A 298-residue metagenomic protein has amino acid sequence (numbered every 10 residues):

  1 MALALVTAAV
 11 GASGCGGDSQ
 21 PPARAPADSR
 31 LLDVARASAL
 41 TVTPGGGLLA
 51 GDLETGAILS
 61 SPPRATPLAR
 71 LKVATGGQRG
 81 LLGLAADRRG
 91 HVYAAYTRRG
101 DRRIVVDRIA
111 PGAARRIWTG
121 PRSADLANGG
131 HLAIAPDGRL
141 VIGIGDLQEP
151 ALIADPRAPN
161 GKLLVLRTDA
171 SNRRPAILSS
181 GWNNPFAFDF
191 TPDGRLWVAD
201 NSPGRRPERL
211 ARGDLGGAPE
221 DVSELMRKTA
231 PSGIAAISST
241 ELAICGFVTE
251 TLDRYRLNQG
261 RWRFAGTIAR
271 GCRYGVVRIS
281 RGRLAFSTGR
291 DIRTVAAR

Functional and structural regions predicted by a protein language model:
M1-S19: Secretory targeting and sorting signals
C15-E149, A187-D189, G194-A199, P207 (+2 more regions): Acidic, Gly/Ser/Thr-rich repeat motifs that build Ca2+-stabilized beta-propeller blades
V105-P111, P156-T168, R212-D214: Beta-propeller blade signature
Q148-A158: Acidic/polar, solvent-exposed loop segments in beta-strand-rich repeat domains
R157-L166, R173-V198: Loop-centered beta-sheet repeat module
R174-A176, D221-L225, S238-T240: Active-site rim elements
W197, G204, G213: Predominantly extracellular beta-rich ligand-binding scaffolds that present long acidic/polar faces for carbohydrate
G216-A230: Flexible internal linker/loop segments at domain or repeat junctions
